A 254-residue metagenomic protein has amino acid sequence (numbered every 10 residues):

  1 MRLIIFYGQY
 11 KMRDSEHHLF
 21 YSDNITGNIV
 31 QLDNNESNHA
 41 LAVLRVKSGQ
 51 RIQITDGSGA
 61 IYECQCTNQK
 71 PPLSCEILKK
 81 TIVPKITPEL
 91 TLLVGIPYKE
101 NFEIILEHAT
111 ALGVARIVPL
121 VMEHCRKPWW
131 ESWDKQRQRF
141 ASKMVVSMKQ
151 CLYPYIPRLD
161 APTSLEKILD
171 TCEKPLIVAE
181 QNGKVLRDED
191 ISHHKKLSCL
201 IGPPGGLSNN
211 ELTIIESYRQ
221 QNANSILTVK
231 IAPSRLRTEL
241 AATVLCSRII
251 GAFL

Functional and structural regions predicted by a protein language model:
M1-V83: N-terminal positively charged helical leader segments and presequences
V30-L32, T87-T91, K195-S198, I215 (+1 more regions): Glycine/charged-rich beta-loop-alpha catalytic/anionic-binding loops adjacent to active sites
C75, I156-D160, T228: Generic structural signal for residues in well-ordered beta-strands
V83-P175: RNA substrate-binding interface of SAM-dependent RNA methyltransferases
A161-I191, L197: A mid-sequence, solvent-exposed acidic-amphipathic segment
L197-I214: A C-terminal functional module that forms or caps the active site or interfaces directly with catalytic machinery
N209-L254: Structured adenosyl-cofactor binding patch, chiefly the S-adenosyl-L-methionine
